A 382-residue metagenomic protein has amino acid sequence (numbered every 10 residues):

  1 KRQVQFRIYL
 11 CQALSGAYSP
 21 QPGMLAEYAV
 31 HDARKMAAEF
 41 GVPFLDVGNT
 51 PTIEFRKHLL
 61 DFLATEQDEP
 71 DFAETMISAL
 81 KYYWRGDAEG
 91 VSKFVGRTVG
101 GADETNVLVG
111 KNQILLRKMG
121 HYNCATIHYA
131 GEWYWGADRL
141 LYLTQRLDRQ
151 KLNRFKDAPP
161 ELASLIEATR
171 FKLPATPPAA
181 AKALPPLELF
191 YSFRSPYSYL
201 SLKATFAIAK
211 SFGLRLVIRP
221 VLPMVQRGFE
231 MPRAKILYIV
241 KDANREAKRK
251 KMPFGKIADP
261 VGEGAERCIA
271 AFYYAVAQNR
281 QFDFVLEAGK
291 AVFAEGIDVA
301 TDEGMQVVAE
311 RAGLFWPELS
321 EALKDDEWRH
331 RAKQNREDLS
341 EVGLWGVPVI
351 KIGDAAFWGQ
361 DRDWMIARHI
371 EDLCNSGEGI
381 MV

Functional and structural regions predicted by a protein language model:
K1, F6, K182-P196: Short active-site neighborhood of thiol/selenol oxidoreductases, capturing the structured segment around
K1, S78-T176, P186, S201-I208 (+1 more regions): C-terminal cap of thioredoxin/glutaredoxin-like
R2-Y83, Y199-V292, G377-M381: Structural alpha/beta surface segment adjacent to cysteine/selenocysteine redox centers across thiol/disulfide enzymes
P22-G23, A102, R194, R233 (+2 more regions): A generic secondary-structure micro-motif detector that highlights 1-2 residue hydrophobic/ambivalent hotspots embedded
A29-V30, L184-E188, L237-K241, W316-S320: A generic short-segment signal for beta-strand/edge and adjacent turn/coil regions
T50-T52, V99, E188-R194, A258-G262 (+2 more regions): Conserved strand-turn element in the central/C-terminal portion of the radical SAM core barrel that lines
